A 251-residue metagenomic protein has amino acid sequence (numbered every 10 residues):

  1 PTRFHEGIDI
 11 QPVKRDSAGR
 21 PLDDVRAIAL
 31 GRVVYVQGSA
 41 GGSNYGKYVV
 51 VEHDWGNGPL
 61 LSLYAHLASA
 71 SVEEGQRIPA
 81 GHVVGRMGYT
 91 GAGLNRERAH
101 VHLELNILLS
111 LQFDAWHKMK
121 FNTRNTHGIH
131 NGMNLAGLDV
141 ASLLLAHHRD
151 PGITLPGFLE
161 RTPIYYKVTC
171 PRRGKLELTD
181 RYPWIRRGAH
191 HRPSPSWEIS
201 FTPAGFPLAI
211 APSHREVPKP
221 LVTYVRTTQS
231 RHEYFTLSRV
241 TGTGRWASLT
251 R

Functional and structural regions predicted by a protein language model:
P1-R26: Short glycine/threonine/proline-enriched tight-turn/helix- or strand-capping micro-motif at secondary-structure
T2-I8, P79, A99-L105: Serine endopeptidase catalytic core focused on the charge-relay Asp
Q11, L61-S69, G88-Y89, T123-N125: Short helix/strand-bridging catalytic loops that position acidic/His residues to coordinate divalent metals and engage
R20-L22, R26-S69, R96-H102: Zn2+-dependent peptidoglycan hydrolase active-site motif and core
G31-V33, G75-M87: A structural signal for short beta-strand/turn segments enriched in small hydrophobics and glycine
S39-G41, V84-G85, T90-L94: Short, charged beta-turn/beta-strand-edge "cap" motif at the junction between a beta-strand and an adjacent loop
E52-D54, R86, N106-S110: Short glycine-rich beta-strand segments
E73, G93, R98, H102-T250: Acidic, glycine-rich catalytic/binding loops that coordinate metals and/or anionic ligands
